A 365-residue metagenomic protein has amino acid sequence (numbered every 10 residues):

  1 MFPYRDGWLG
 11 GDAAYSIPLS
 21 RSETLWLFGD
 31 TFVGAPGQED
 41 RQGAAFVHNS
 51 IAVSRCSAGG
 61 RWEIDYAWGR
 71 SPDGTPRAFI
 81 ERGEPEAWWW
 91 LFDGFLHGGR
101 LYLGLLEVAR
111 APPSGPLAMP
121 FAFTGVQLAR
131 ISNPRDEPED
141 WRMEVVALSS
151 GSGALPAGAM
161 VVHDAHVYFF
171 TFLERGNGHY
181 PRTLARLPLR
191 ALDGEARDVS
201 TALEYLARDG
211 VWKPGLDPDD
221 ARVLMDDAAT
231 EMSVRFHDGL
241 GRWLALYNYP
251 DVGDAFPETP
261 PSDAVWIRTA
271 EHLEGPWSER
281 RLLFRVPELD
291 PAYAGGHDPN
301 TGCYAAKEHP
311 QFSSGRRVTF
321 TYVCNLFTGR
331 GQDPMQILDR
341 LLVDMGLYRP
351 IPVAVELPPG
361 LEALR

Functional and structural regions predicted by a protein language model:
M1-L9, P18-A87, L96-G151, D164-D227 (+3 more regions): Beta-rich carbohydrate-recognition and catalytic domains
A14, L91-F92, S150-A159, A229-M232: Repeated scaffold domains used in trafficking and secretory/extracellular systems, primarily beta-propellers
D226-A229, G302: Repeat-based blade/solenoid architectures
H297-N300: Short glycine-biased active-site loop of nucleotidyltransferases that positions the nucleotide triphosphate and helps
